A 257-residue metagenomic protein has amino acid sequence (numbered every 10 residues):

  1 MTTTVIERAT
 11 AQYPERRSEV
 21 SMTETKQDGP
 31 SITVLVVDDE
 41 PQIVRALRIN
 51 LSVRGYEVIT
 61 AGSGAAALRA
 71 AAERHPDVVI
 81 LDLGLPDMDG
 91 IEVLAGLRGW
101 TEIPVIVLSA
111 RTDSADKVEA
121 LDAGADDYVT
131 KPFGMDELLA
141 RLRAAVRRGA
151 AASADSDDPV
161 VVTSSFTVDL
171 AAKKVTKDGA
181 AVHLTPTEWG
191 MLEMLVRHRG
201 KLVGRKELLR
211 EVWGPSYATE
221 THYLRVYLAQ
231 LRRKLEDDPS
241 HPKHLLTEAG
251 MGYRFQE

Functional and structural regions predicted by a protein language model:
P30-Q42, L47-L51, V79: Conserved acidic segment of CheY-like receiver
P30-T33, A144-L202, K206: Short, Lys/Arg-enriched segments at the junction into DNA-binding effector domains of transcriptional regulators
E40, E57, L83-G84, R111: The short loop immediately C-terminal to the conserved phospho-acceptor aspartate in CheY-like receiver
G55-G62, A70: Short hydrophobic/Thr-rich beta-strand motif most characteristic of the beta2 strand and flanking loop of CheY-like
G62-A66, D89-E92: Acidic catalytic/metal-coordinating carboxylates
R74-I80, L85: Active-site beta3 strand of CheY-like receiver
D89, A95, G99, P104-V161: Basic, amphipathic DNA-recognition helix from helix-turn-helix-like DNA-binding domains
K174, G179-P186, G190-H244, A249-M251: Positively charged, aromatic-enriched patches within helix-turn-helix-type DNA-binding elements, predominantly
